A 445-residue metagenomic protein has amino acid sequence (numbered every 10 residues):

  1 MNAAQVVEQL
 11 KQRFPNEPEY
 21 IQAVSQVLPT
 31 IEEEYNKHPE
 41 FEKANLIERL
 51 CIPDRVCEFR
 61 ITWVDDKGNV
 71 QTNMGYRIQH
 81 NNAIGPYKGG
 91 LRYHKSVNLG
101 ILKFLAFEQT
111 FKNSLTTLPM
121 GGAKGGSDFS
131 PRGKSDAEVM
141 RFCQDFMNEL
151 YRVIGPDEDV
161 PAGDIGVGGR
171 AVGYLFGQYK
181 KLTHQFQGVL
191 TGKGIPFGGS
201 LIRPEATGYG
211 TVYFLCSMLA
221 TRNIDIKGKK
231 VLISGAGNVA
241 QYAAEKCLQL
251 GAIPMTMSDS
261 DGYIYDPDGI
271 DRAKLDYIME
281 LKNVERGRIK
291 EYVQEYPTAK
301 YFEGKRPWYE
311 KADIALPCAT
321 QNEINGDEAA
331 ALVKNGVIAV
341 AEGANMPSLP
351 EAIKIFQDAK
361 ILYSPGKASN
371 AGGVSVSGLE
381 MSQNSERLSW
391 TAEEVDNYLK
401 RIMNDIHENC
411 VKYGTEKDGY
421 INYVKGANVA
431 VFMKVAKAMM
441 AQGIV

Functional and structural regions predicted by a protein language model:
M1, E19-Q22, Q26, F41 (+23 more regions): Conserved active-site and cofactor/substrate-binding residues in soluble primary-metabolism enzymes
N2-A23, M218, V333-V445: Adenosine-phosphate binding glycine-rich loop
I21, K37-A44, T117, I154-G163 (+4 more regions): Flexible, glycine/charged-enriched surface loops at secondary-structure junctions
E40-N69: Structured beta-strand/loop patches that form or line metal/cofactor-binding pockets in enzymes
H94, N113-K227: Glycine/serine-rich phosphate-binding loop and adjoining beta1-alpha1 elements at the start of nucleotide-handling
T191-G194, G199-K311: Glycine-rich phosphate/diphosphate-binding loop of Rossmann-like nucleotide-binding domains
G262-Y363, A368: Rossmann-like adenosine-cofactor binding region
